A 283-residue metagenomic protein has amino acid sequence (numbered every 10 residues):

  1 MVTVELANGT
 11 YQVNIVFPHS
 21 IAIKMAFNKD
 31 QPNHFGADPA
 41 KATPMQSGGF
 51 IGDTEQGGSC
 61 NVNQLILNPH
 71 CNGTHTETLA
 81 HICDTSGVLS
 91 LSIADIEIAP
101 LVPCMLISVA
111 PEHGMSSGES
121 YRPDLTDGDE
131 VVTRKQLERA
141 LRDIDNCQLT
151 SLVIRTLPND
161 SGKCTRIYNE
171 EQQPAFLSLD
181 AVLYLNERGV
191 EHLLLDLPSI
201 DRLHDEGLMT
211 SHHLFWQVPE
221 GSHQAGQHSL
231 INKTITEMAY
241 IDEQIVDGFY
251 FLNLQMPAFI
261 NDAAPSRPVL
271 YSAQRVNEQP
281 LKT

Functional and structural regions predicted by a protein language model:
M1-T283: Active-/binding-site microenvironments in catalytic and ligand-binding cores
